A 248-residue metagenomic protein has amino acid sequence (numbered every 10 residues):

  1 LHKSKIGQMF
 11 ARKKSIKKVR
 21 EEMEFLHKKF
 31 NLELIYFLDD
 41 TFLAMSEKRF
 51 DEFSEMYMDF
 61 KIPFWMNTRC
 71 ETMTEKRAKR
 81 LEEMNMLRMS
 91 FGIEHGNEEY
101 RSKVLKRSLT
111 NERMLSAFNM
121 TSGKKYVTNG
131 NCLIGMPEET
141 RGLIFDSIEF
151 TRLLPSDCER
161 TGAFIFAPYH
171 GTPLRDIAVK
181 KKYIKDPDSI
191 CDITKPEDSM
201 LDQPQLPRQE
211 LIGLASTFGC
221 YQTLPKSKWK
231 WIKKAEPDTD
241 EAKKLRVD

Functional and structural regions predicted by a protein language model:
L1-T128, E149: Radical SAM [4Fe-4S] cluster-binding motif and immediate context
F42, R69-E71, G96-R101, L105-K106 (+3 more regions): Conserved strand-turn element in the central/C-terminal portion of the radical SAM core barrel that lines
S46-R49, T140-R141, L174: A short acidic (Asp/Glu
G142-D248: C-terminal accessory regions of radical SAM enzymes
